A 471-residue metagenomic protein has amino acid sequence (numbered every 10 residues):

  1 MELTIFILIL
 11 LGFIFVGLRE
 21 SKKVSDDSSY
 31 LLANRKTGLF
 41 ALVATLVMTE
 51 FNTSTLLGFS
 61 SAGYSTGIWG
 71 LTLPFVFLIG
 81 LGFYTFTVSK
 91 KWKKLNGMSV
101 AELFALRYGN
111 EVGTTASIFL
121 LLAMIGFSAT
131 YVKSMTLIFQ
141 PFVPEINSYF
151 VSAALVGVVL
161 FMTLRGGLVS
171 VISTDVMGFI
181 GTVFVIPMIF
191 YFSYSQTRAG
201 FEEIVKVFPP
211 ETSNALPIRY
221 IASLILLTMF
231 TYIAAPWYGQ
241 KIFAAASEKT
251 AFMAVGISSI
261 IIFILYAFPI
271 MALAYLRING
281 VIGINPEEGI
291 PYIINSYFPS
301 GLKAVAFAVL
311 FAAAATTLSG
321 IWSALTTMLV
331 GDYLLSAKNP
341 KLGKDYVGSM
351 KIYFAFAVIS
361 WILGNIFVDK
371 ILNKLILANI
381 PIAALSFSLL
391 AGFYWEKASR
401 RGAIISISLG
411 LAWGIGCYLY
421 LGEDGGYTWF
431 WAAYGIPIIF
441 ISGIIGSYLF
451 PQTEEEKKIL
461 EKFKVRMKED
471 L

Functional and structural regions predicted by a protein language model:
M1-L471: Membrane-embedded helix-loop-helix hairpins and adjacent transmembrane boundary segments in multi-pass transporters
